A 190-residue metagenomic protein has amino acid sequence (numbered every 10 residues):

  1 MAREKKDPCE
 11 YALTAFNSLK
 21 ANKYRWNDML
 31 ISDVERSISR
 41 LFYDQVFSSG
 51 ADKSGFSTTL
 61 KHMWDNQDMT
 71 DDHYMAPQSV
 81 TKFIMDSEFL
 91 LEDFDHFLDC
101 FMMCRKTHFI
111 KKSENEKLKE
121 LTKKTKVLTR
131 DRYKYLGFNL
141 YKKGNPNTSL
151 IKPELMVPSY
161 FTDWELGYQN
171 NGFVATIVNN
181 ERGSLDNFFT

Functional and structural regions predicted by a protein language model:
M1, H73-A76, T190: N-terminal low-hydrophobic presequence detector
M1-Q67, K123-G144, K152-F188: Nuclease and nuclease-like effector domains acting on nucleic acids or nucleotide cofactors
A12-A15, V34, I38, F42 (+3 more regions): Generic structural signal of hydrophobic/aromatic residues within well-ordered alpha-helices of folded domains
D65-M102: Histidine-centered nuclease catalytic patch
M75, H108-I110, N139: Ordered hydrophobic segments in well-structured contexts
V80-L90, K111-E114, L121, K143: Generic marker of "main functional regions" within proteins
C100-K126: Short Cys/His-centered divalent metal-binding micro-motifs
T148: Positions that flank functional sites
